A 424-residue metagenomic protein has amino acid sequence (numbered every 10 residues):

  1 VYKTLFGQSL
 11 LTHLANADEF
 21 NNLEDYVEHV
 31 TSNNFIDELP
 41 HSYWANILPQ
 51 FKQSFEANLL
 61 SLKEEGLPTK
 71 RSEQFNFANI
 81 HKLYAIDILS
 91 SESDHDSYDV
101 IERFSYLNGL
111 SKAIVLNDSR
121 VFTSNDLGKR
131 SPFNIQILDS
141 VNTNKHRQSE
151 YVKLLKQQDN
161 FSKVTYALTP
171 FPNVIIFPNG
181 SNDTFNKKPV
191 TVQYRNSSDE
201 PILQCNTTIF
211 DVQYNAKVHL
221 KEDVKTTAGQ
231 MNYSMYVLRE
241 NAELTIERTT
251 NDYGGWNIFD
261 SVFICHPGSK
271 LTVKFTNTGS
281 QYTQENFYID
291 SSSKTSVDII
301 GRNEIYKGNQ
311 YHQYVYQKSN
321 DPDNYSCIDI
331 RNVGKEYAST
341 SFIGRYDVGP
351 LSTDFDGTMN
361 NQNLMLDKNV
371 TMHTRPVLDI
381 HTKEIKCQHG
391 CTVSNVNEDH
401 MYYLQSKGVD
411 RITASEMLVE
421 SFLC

Functional and structural regions predicted by a protein language model:
Y2-E243, T249-T250, G254: Short, low-to-moderate order helix/coil transition modules at the start of elongated helical scaffolds
L11, N34, L271, V297-D298 (+1 more regions): Serine/proline-rich low-complexity intrinsically disordered segments, especially terminal tails, linkers
P49, S415-E420: Catalytic-core signal marking the mid-to-C-terminal active-site face
L62, A414-S415: Small-residue helix-packing motif on alpha-helices
K70, R411-T413: A local structural micro-motif
N134, L138, T143-V409, E420-C424: Conserved beta-strand/loop scaffold segments within soluble protein domains that form the structured core and edges
